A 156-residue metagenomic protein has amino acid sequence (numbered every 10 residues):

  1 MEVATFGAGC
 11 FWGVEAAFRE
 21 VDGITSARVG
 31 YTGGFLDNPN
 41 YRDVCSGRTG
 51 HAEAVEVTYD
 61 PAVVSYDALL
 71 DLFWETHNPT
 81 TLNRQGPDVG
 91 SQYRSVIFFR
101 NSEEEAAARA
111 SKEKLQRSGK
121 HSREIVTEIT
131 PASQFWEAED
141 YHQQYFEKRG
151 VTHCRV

Functional and structural regions predicted by a protein language model:
M1-V156: Flexible coil/turn and secondary-structure edge motifs
